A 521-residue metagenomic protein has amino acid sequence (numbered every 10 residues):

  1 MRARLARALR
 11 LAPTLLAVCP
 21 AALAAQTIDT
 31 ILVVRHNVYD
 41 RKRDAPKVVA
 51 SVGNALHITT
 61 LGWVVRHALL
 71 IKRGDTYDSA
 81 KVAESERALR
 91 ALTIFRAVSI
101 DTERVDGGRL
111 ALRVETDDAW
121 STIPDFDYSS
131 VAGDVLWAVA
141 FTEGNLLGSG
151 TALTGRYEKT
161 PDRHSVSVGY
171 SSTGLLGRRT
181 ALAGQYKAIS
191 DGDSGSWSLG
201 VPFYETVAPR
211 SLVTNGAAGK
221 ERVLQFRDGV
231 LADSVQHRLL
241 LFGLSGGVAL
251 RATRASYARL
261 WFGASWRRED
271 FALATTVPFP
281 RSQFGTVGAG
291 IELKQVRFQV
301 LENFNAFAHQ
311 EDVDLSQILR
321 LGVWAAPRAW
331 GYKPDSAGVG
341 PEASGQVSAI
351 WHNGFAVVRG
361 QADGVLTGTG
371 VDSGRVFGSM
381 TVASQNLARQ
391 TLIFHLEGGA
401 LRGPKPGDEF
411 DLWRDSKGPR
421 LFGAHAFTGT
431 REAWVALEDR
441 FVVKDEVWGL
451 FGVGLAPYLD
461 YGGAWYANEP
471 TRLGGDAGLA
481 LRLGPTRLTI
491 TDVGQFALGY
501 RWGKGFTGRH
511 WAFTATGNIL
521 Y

Functional and structural regions predicted by a protein language model:
A25-E143, T154-E158, R163-S172, Q185 (+3 more regions): Periplasmic polypeptide-binding modules associated with outer-membrane biogenesis and secretion
T27, L110, W120-T122, V135 (+16 more regions): Outer-envelope beta-barrel architecture signal
V34-H36, D127-V131, T142-G144, R156-T160 (+17 more regions): Outer-membrane beta-barrel pore domains and translocons
L69, L319-Y521: C-terminal transmembrane beta-barrel domains of outer membrane proteins
S130-V131, K159-T160, G174, K187-D191 (+8 more regions): Replace "Gram-negative outer membrane beta-barrel proteins" with "bacterial and organellar outer membrane beta-barrel
W137-N145, H164-G177, G195-V207, L212-T214 (+10 more regions): Feature captures outer-membrane beta-barrel proteins of Gram-negative bacteria and organelles
V139, S165-Y170, S194-G200, L212-V213 (+9 more regions): Outer-membrane beta-barrel translocator domains and adjoining extracellular loop/strand segments of Gram-negative
S171-T275: Transmembrane beta-barrel wall of Gram-negative outer-membrane proteins
